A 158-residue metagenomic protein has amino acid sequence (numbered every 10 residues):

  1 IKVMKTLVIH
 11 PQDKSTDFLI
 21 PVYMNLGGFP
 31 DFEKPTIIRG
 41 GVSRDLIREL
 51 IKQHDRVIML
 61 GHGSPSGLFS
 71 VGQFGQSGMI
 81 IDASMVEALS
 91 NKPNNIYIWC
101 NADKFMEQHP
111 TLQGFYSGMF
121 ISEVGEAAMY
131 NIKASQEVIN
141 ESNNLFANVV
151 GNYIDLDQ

Functional and structural regions predicted by a protein language model:
I1-I58, I96-I98: A domain-level signal for caspase-like cysteine endopeptidase catalytic cores and their zymogen-processing architecture
Q12-F18, V42-R44, H62-V71, N101-F105 (+1 more regions): Short acidic, S/G/P-rich loop/turn micro-motifs used as interaction or catalytic elements
V22-Y23, V71-F74, P110-L112: Short, glycine/charged-enriched secondary-structure capping and boundary segments
R39-R44, Q76-M85, Q158: General structural signal for secondary-structure boundaries
D45-L50, L68-F69, S84-E87, E107-Q108: Short, T/G/N/S-enriched strand-turn elements that build extracellular solenoid repeat scaffolds
Q53-H54, K92-P93, T111: Short, well-ordered alpha-helix to beta-strand connector turns
S64-N91: A short, glycine/acidic-enriched catalytic loop
N95-Q158: Active-site-proximal C-terminal subdomain of hydrolase catalytic domains
